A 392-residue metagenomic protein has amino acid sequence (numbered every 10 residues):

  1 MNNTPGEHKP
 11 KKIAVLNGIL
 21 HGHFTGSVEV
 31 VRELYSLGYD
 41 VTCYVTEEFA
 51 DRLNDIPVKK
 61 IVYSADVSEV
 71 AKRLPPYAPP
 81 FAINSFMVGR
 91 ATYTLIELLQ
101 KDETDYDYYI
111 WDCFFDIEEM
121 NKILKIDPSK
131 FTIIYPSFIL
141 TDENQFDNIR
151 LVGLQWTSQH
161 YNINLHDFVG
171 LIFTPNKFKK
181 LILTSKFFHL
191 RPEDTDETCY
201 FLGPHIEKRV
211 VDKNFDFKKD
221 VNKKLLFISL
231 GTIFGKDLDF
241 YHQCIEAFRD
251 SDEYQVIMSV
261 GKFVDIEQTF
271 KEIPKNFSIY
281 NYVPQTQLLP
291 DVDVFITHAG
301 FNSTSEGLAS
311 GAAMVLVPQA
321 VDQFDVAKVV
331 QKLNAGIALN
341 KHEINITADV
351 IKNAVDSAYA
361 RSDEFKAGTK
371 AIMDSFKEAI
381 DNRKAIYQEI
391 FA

Functional and structural regions predicted by a protein language model:
N2-G6, K11-K12, S36-Y39, T46-Y254 (+5 more regions): Nucleotide-sugar-dependent glycosyltransferase catalytic domains
H8-H21, V30: Nucleotide-activated donor-dependent transferases that construct or modify glycoconjugates
F24-Y35, F49: Short amphipathic alpha-helix
V31, Y109-D112, Y280-V329: A donor-sugar binding/catalytic signature common to diverse glycosyltransferases and related nucleotide-sugar
T42, I257, V315: Conserved beta-strand positions in the Rossmann-like core of class I SAM-dependent methyltransferases
I61-E69, Y135, A299, L316-A320 (+1 more regions): Short beta->alpha connector loops at strand-helix junctions that form conserved, small/polar/Pro-enriched
D265-Y282: Nucleotide-activated donor-binding/catalytic signature segment of Leloir-type glycosyltransferases, i.e., the conserved
I337, H342-S375, A379-I380: Conserved donor-nucleotide binding/catalytic region of nucleotide-linked donor-dependent transferases
